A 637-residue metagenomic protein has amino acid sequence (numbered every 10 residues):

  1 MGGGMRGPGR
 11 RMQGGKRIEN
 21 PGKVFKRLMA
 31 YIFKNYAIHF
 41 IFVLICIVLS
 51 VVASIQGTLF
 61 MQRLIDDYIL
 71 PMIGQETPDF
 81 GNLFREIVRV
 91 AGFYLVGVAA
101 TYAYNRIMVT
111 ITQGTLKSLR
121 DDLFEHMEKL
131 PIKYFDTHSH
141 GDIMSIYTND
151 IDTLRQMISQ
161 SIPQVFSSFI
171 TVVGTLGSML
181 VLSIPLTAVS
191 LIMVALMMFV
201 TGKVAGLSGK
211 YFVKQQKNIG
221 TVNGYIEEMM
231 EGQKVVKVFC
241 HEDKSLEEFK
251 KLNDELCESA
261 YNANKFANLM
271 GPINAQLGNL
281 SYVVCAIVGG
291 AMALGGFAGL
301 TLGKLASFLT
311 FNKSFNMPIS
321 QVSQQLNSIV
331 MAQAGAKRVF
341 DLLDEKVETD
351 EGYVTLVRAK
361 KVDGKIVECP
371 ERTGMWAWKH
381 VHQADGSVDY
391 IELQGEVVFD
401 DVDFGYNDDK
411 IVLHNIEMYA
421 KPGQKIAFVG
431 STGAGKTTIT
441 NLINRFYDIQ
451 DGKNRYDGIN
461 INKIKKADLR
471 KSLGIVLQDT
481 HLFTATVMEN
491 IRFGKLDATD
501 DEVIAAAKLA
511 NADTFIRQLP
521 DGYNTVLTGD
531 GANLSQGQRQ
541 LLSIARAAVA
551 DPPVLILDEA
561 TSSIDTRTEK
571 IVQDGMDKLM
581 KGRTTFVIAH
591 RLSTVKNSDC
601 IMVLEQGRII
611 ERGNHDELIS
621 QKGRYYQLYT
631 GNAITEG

Functional and structural regions predicted by a protein language model:
M1-S54, I69-V90, Y104-M108, T112 (+9 more regions): Membrane-integrated ABC transporters
G14-P21, A53-I69, F84, F93-H140 (+12 more regions): Juxtamembrane helix-loop junctions of ABC transporter transmembrane domains
K26, A100, Y104, T112 (+4 more regions): Hydrophobic alpha-helical transmembrane segments of ABC transporter permease domains
K34-A37, I132-K133, I151-I158, I162 (+7 more regions): An intracellular "coupling" helix at the cytosolic face of ABC transporter transmembrane type-1 domains
N35, H39-V52, Q56, F93 (+3 more regions): Transmembrane helices of ABC transporter permease
P71, S178-I192, N262, F266-K337 (+2 more regions): Helix-loop-helix
E76-T77, A359-G637: ABC-type nucleotide-binding domain
L123, M127, V236, V339 (+1 more regions): Helix-loop junctions and hydrophobic alpha-helical segments within the transmembrane domains of large membrane
